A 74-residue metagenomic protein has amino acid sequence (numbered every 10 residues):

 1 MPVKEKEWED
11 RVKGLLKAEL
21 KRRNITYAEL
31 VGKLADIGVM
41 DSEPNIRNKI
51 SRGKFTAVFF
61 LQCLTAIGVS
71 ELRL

Functional and structural regions predicted by a protein language model:
M1-I25, K33: A short, Lys/Arg-rich alpha-helix, primarily the initiator
E29, N45, R73: Residues in the helix-turn-helix
K33, I37, A66: Residues within the alpha-helical elements of helix-turn-helix
D36-K54: Recognition helix of helix-turn-helix/homeodomain-like DNA-binding domains that insert into the DNA major groove
T56-R73: DNA major-groove recognition helix of helix-turn-helix/homeodomain DNA-binding modules
